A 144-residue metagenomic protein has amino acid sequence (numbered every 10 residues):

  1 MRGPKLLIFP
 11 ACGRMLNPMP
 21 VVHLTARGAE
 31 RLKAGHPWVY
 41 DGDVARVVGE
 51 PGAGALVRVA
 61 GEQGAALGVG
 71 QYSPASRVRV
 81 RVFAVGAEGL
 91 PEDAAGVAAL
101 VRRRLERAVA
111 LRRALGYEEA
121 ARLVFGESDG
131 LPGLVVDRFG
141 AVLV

Functional and structural regions predicted by a protein language model:
G3-L6: Cationic, amphipathic, low-complexity segments that mediate targeting or membrane/lipid association
L16-V144: RNA-binding accessory domains that recognize and position tRNA/RNA substrates
